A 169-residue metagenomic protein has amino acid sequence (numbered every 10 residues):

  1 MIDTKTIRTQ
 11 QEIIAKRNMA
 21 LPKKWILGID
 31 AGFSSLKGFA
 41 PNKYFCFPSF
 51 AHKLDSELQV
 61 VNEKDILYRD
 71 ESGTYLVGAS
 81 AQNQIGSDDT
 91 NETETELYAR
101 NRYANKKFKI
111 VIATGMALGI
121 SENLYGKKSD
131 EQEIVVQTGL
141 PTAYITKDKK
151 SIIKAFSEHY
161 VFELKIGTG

Functional and structural regions predicted by a protein language model:
M1-G169: Nucleotide/phosphate-binding catalytic cleft detector across ATP-hydrolyzing and phosphate-transferring enzymes
